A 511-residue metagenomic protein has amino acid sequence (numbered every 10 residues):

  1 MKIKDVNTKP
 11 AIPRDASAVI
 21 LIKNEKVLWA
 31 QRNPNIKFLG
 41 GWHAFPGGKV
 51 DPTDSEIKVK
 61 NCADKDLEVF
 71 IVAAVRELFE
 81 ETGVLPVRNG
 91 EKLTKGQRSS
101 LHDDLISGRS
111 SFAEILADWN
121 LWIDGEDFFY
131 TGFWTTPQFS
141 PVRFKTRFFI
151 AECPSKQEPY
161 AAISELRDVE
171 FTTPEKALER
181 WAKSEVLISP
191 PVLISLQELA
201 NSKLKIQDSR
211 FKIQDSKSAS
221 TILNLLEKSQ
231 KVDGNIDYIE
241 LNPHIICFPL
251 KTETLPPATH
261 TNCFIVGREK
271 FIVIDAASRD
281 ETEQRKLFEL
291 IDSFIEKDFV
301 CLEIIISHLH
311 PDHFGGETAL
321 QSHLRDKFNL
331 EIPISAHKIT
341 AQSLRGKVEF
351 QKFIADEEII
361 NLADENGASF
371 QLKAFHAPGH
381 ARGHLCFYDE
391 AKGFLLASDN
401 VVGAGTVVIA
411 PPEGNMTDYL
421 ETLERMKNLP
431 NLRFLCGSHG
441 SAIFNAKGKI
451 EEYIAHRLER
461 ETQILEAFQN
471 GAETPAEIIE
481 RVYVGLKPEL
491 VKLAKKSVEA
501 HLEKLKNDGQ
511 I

Functional and structural regions predicted by a protein language model:
M1-L241: N-terminal leader/linker segments that precede catalytic domains of diphosphate-processing enzymes
T8-A11, P137-S140, T254-L255, E349-Q351 (+1 more regions): Short Gly/Pro-enriched turn/cap motifs at secondary-structure boundaries
I22-N24, A151-C153, F264-E269, L362-A368 (+1 more regions): Active-site beta-strand termini and strand-to-loop segments that position acidic
F70, T259, S278-F370: Active-site HxH/HxHxD metal-binding segment of metal-dependent hydrolases
I71, R457-L465, K495: Short, leucine-enriched amphipathic alpha-helices that occur as contiguous helical runs
A177, F271-V273, S278-E281, F350-K352 (+1 more regions): Metallo-beta-lactamase
I239-E296, C386-S398, G403: Conserved beta-strand hairpin/beta-sheet module of binuclear metal-dependent hydrolase folds, prominently
E466-I511: C-terminal regulatory/interaction regions
